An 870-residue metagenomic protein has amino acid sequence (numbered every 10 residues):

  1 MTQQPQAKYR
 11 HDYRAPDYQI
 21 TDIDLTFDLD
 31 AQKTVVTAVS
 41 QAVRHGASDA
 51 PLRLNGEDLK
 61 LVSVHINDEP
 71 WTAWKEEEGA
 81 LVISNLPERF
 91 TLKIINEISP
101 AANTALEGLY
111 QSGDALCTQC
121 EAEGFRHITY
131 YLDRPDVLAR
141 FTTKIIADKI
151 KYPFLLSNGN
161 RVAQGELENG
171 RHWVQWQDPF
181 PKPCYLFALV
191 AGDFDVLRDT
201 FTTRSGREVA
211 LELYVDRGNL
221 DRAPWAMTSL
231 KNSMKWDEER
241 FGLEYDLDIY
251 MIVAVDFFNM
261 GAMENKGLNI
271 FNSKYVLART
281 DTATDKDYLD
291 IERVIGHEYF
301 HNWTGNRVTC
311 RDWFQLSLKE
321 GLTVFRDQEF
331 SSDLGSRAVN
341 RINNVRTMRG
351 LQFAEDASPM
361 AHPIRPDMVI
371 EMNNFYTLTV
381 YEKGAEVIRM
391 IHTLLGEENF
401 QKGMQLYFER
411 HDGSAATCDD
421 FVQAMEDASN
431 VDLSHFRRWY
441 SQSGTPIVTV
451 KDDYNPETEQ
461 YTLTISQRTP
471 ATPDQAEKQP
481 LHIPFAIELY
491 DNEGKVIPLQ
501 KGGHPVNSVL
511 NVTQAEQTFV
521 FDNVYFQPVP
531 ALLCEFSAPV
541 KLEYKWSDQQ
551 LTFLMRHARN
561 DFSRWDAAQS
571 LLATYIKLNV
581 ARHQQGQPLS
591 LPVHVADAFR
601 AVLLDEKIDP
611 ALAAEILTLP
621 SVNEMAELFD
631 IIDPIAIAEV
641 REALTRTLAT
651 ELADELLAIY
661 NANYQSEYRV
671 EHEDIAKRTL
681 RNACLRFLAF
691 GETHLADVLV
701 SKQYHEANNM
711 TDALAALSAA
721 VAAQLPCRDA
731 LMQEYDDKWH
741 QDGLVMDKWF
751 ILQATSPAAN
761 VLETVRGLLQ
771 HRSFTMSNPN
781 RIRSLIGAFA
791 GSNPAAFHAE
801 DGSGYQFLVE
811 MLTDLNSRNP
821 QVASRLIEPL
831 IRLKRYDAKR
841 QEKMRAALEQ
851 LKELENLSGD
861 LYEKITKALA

Functional and structural regions predicted by a protein language model:
M1-V35, Y110-Q119, R126, Y131 (+2 more regions): N-terminal, polar/Ser/Thr-rich
V36-A42, G56, L86-N103, F141-K149 (+3 more regions): Short, hydrophobic/aromatic-enriched beta-strand segments in well-ordered soluble domains
V39-L59, Y130-D133, A139-D148, D419 (+2 more regions): Surface-exposed beta-strand/loop patches in extracellular or lumenal glycoproteins
H45-S112, E168-G170, V174, V512-P528: A surface-exposed beta-strand-loop module
K60-N67, D432-H435, T445-L532, K577 (+3 more regions): Beta-strand-rich binding/interaction modules
L61, E69, W176, R204-T458 (+1 more regions): Hydrophobic alpha-helical and helix-loop surface patches within well-folded domains that function as non-catalytic
I95-R198, D561-R564: Extended, low-hydrophobicity, Ser/Thr/Pro/Gly-biased non-transmembrane segments
G350, D522-A870: Long, ordered, helix-rich scaffold segments
